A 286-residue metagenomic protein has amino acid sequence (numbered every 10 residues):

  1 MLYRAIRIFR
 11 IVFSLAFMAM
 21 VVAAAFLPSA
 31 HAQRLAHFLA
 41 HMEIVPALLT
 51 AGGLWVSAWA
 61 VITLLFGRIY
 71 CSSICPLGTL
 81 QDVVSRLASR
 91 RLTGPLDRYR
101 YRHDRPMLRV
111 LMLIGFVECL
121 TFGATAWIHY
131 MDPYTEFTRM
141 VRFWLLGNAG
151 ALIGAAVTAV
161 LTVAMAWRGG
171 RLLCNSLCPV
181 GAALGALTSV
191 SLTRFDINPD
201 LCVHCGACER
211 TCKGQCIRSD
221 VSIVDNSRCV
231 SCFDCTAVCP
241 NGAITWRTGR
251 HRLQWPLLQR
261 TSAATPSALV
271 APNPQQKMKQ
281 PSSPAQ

Functional and structural regions predicted by a protein language model:
M1-S219, S227-R228, F233-Q286: Non-ligating segments of multi-cofactor redox enzymes
